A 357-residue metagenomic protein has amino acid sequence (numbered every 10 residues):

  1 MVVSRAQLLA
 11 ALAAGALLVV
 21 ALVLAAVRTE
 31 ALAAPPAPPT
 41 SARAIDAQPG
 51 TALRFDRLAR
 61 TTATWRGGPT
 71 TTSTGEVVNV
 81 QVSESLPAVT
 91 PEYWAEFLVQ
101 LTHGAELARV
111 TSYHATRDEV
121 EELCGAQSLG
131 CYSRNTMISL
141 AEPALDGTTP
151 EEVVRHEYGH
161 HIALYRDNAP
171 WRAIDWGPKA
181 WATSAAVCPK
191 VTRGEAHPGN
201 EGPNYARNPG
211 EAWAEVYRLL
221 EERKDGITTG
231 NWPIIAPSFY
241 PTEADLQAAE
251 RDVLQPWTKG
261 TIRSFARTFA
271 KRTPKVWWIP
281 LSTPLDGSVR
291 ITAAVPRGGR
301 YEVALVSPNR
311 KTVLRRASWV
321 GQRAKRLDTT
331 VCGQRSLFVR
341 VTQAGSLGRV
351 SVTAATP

Functional and structural regions predicted by a protein language model:
V20-A47, P357: C-terminal region of N-terminal signal peptides and the immediate post-cleavage residues of exported proteins
T72-S133: Auxiliary, metal-adjacent structural segments of Zn-dependent hydrolase domains
M137-R155, G202-Y205: Short pre-active-site segment immediately N-terminal to the catalytic Zn-binding motif
Y158-G177, W213, E222-G226: Catalytic Zn2+-binding segment of zinc metalloproteases
W181-F265: Metalloprotease/metallohydrolase-associated module, dominated by Zn2+-dependent proteases
A266-S288, A304, A324-T329: Non-catalytic, beta-strand-enriched accessory regions in extracellular/secretory proteins and membrane protein
I279-P296, V303, S336-T342, V352: Hydrophobic beta-strand segments within beta-rich accessory/binding domains
Y301, G345-P357: Edge beta-strands of jelly-roll/beta-sandwich modules across compartments, strongly enriched in secreted/luminal
